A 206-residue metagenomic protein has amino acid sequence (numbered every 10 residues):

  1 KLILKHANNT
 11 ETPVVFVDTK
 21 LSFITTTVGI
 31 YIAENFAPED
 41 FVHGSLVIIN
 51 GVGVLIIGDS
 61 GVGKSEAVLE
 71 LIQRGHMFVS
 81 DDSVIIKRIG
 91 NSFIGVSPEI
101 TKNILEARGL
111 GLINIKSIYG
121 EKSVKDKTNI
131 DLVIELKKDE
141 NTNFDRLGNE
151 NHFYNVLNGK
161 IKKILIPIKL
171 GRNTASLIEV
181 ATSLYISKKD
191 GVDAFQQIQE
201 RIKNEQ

Functional and structural regions predicted by a protein language model:
K1-E34: Feature captures the catalytic cores and cofactor-binding loops of soluble hydro-lyases/lyases that act on carboxylate
Y31-G51: P-loop NTPase nucleotide-binding/switch module
I48, L55-I57, I85, V133-E135 (+1 more regions): Structured core elements
G51-V79: Glycine-rich phosphate-binding P-loop
S80-K138: Conserved nucleotide-sensing/catalytic segment adjacent to the nucleotide-binding pocket in NTP-handling enzymes
D131-Q206: Conserved NTP phosphate-binding and transfer environment spanning the P-loop NTPase/kinase superfamily
